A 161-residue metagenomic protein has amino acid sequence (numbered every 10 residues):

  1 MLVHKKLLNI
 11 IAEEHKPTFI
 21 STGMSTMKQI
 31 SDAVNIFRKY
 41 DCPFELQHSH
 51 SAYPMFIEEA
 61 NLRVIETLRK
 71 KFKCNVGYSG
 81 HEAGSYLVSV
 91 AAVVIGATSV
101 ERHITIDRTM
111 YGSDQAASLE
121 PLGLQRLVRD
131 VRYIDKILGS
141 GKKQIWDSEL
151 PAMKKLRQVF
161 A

Functional and structural regions predicted by a protein language model:
M1-A161: Catalytic cores and adjacent flexible loops of soluble metabolic enzymes that perform enolate/carbanion chemistry on
